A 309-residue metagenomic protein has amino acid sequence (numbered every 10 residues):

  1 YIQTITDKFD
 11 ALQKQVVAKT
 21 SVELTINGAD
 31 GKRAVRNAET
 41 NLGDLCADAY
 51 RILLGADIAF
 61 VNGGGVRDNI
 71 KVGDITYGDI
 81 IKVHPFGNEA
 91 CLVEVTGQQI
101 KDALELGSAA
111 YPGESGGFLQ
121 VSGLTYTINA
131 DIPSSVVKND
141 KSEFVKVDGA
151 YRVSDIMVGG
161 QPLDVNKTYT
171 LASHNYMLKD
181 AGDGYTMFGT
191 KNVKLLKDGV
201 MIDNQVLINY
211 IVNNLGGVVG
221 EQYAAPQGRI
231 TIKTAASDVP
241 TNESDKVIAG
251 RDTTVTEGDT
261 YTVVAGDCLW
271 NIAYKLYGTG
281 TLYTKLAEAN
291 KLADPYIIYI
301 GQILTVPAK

Functional and structural regions predicted by a protein language model:
Y1-T256: Catalytic centers of hydrolytic enzymes
E89, Y261, A287-N290: Generic anion/oxyanion-binding catalytic loop in active/binding sites
A90, V121, N166, T256-G258 (+4 more regions): Extracytoplasmic
A172-H174, I272, P307: Residue-level recognition of conserved beta-strand edge/terminus positions
G250-G280, T284, Q302: Primarily a LysM-type cell-wall glycan-binding module
K275, T279-K309: Extracellular LysM carbohydrate-binding repeats and other cell-envelope/extracellular binding modules
